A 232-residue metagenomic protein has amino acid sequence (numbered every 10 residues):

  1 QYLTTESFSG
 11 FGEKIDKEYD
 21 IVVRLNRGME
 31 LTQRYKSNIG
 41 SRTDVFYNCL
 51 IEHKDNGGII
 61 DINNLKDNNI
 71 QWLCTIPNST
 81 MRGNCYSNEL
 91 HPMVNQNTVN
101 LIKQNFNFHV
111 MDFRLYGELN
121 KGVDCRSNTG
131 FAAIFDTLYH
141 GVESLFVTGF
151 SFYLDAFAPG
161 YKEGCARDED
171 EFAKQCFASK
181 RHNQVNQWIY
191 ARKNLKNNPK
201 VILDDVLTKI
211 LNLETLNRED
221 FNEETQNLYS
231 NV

Functional and structural regions predicted by a protein language model:
Q1-V232: Metal-ion/cofactor- or nucleotide/acyl-coenzyme-handling active-site neighborhoods
